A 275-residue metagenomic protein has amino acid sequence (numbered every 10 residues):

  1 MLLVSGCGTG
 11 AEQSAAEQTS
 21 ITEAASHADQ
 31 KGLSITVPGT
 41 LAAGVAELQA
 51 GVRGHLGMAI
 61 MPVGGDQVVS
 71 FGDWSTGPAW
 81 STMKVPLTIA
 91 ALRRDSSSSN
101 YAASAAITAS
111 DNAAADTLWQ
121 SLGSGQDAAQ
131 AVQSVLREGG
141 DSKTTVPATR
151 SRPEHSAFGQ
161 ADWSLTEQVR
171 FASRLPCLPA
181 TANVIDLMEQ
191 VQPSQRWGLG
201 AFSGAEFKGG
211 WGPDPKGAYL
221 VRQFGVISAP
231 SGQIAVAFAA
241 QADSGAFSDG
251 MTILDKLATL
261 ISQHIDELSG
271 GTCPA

Functional and structural regions predicted by a protein language model:
L3-G6: C-terminal motif of bacterial Sec signal peptides marking the signal peptidase cleavage site
G8-V45, V52, P179-Q192, Y219-A275: Structured C-terminal helix/loop/strand segments within mature extracytoplasmic catalytic/sensor domains
A28-I35, F71-G77, Y101-A105, A115-G123 (+2 more regions): Second-shell loop/turn segments in exported
V37, L41-L48, M83, S98-A103 (+7 more regions): Stable alpha-helical elements in mature extracytoplasmic
V37-D73: A short, well-structured edge-of-sheet supersecondary motif
D66, T76-S97, A106, V236: Active-site SXXK
S121-P179: Mid-domain, small-residue-enriched loop/turn segments at the edges of structured enzyme/sensor domains
F158-K216: A conserved catalytic-loop motif detector
